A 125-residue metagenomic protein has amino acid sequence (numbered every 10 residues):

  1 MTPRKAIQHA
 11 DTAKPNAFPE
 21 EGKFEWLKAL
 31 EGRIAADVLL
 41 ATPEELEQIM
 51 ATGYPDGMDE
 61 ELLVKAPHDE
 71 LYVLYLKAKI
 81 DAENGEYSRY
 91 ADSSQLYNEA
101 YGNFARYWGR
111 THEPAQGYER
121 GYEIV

Functional and structural regions predicted by a protein language model:
M1-E61, A105-V125: Conserved short "hinge" loops at termini or chain/domain junctions
F18-E25, P67, S88, D92-Q95: Alpha-helix boundary/N-cap detector
T52-D56, A78-D81, L96: Broad hydrophobic/π-residue packing in well-ordered secondary structure
E61-E70: Structural motif
E70-A82: Short, hydrophobic/amphipathic alpha-helical patches that form generic packing surfaces within helical domains
I80-Y90: Short helix-capping/linker segments at secondary-structure and domain boundaries
A91-A105: Short secondary-structure subsegments characteristic of cysteine-rich extracellular domains
